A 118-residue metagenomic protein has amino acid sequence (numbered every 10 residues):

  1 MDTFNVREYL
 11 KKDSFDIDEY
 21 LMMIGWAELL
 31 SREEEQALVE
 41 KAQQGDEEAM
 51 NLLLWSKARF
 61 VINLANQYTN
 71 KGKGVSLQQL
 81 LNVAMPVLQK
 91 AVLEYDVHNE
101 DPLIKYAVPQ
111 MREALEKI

Functional and structural regions predicted by a protein language model:
D2-I118: Alpha-helical promoter-recognition and RNA polymerase-docking modules of transcription initiation factors, dominated by
